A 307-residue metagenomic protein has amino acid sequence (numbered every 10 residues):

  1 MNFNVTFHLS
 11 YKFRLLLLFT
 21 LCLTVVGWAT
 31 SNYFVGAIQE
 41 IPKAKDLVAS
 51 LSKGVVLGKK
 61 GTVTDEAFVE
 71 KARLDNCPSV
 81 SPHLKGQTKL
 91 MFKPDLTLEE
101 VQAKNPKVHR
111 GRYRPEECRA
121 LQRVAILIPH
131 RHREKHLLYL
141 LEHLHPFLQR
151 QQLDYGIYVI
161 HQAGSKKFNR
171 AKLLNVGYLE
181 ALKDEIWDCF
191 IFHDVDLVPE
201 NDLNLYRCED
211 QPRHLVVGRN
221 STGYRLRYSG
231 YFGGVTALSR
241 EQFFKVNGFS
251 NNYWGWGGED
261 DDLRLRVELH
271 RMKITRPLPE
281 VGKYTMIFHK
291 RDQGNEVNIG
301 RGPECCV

Functional and structural regions predicted by a protein language model:
N2-V63, A67-K71, V80-T97, N252-G255 (+1 more regions): C-terminal catalytic/acceptor-binding lobe
T6-S10, S165, N169-L173, Y178-L182 (+2 more regions): Conserved catalytic core of nucleotide-sugar-dependent glycosyltransferases
K12, L16-L21, A29, A125 (+4 more regions): Acidic, Ser/Thr-rich intrinsically disordered and amphipathic helical segments
L90-E117: Short N-terminal or domain-adjacent regulatory/targeting segments
K104-R114, R133-L148: Short, well-formed alpha-helical segments that are part of the catalytic scaffolds of diverse glycosyltransferases
E116-E117, L121-R123, I128-Y139, A163-S165: Active-site beta-to-alpha loop of glycosyltransferases that engages the nucleotide-sugar donor
Q122-P129, L144, G156-V159, G177: Hydrophobic targeting segments
L153-D154, I186: Short loop/turn motifs at secondary-structure junctions
